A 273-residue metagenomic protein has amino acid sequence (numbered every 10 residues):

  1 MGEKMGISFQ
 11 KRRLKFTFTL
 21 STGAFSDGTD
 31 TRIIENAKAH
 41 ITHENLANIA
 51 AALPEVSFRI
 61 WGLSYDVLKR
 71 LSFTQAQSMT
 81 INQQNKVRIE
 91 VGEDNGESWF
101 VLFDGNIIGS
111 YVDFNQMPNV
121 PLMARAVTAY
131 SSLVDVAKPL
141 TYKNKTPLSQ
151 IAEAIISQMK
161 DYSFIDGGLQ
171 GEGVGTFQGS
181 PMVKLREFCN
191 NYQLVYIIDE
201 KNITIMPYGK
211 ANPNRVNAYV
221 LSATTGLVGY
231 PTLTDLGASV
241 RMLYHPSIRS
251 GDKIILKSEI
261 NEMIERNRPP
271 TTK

Functional and structural regions predicted by a protein language model:
M1-L122: Assembly/oligomerization scaffold segments
G2, F114-L133, Q158-T232: Short beta-strand-centered interaction patches in the first periplasmic/extracellular domains of large envelope
S21, W61-Y65, G92-D94, N106-V112 (+5 more regions): Solvent-exposed coil/turn segments that connect beta secondary-structure elements in extracytoplasmic/periplasmic
F25, V67, S98, F114-Q116 (+4 more regions): Intrinsically disordered, low-complexity acidic/polar segments
I49-S78, G209-K273: An acidic/polar, Gly/Ser/Thr-rich interaction patch typically located in mid-to-C-terminal regions of proteins
V56-W61, R70, T74-A76, T80-Q83 (+5 more regions): Amphipathic, non-transmembrane alpha-helical segments in extracytoplasmic/periplasmic proteins
N85-I89, S149-I155, L227-Y230, D235: Short, cationic low-complexity segments
V136-N144, Q170-G175, G237-V240: Second-shell loop/turn segments in exported
